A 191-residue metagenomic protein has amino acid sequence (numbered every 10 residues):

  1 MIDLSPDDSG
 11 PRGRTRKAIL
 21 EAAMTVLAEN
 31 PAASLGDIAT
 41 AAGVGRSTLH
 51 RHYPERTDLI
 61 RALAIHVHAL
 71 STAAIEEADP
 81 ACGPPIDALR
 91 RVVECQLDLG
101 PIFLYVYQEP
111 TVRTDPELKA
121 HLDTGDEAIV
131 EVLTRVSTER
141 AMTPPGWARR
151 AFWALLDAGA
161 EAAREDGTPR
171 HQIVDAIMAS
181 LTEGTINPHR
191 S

Functional and structural regions predicted by a protein language model:
M1-D3, E127-E139, E161-S191: C-terminal peripheral helix-coil segments that are non-catalytic and often amphipathic
M1-E29, L35-A41, D58-R61: Basic, helix-initiating cap at the start of DNA-binding domains
G43-Y53: Short hydrophobic/aromatic patch on the recognition helix
I60-V67, Y107: Alpha-helical DNA-contacting segments of helix-turn-helix folds
A62, A73-G100, G125: Hydrophobic alpha-helical connector segments
D87-P116, W153: Amphipathic alpha-helical segments used for helix-helix packing
R91, R113-E139, T143-R150, A160-E161 (+1 more regions): Amphipathic alpha-helical packing segments from all-alpha helical-bundle domains
